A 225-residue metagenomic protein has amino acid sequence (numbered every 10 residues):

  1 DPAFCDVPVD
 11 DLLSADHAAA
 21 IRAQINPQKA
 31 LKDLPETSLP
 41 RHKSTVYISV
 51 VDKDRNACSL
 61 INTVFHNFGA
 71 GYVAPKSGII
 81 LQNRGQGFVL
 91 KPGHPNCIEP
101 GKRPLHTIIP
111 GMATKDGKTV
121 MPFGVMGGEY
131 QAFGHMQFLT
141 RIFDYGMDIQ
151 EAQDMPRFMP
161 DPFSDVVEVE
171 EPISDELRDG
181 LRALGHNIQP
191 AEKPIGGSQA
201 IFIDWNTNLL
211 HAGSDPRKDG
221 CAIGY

Functional and structural regions predicted by a protein language model:
D1-T63, K76-S77, R84, E192: Internal maturation/activation junctions in enzymes
Q28-E36, V89-I98, A183-L184: Short Pro/Gly-enriched beta-strand edge/turn motifs at strand-loop
H42-T45, H106-I108, G197: Short, small/polar residue-rich loop motifs at catalytic or cofactor-binding pockets
V50-V51, A113, F202: Hydrophobic beta-strand positions
D54, K102, H135, D144-K193: Extended C-terminal subregions enriched in glycine
N56-M121, Y145, I149: Active-site rim segments in enzyme catalytic domains, especially the processed small/beta chain of N-terminal
C58, M155, L210-H211: Generic structural signal for well-ordered beta-strand positions
R182, T207-Y225: Low-complexity, Gly/Ser/Thr/Pro-rich intrinsically disordered linker/tail segments
